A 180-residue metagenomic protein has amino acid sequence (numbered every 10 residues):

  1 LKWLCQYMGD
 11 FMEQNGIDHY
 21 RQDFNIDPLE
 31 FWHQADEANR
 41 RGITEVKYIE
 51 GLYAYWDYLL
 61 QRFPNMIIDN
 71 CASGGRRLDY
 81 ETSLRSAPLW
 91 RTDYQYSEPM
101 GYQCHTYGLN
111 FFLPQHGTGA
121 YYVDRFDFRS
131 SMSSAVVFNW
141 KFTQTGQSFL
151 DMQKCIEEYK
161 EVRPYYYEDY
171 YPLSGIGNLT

Functional and structural regions predicted by a protein language model:
L1-F24, L59: An active-site-proximal structural segment forming one wall of the substrate-binding cleft that immediately precedes
L1-K2, Q6, V46-Q144: Glycan-recognition surfaces
I17-V46, G74-L84: Active-site-proximal loop/short-helix segments that contain or immediately flank catalytic acid/base residue(s)
D18, M66, Y166-D169: Short, polar/charged, Gly/Pro-enriched helix-capping and turn/loop motifs at alpha-helix termini and inter-helix linkers
T44-G51, T82-S86, M152-Y166: Charged, low-complexity, helix-prone segments enriched in Lys/Glu/Asp/Gln
G117, N139-T180: Glycan-recognition and catalytic regions of carbohydrate-active enzymes
